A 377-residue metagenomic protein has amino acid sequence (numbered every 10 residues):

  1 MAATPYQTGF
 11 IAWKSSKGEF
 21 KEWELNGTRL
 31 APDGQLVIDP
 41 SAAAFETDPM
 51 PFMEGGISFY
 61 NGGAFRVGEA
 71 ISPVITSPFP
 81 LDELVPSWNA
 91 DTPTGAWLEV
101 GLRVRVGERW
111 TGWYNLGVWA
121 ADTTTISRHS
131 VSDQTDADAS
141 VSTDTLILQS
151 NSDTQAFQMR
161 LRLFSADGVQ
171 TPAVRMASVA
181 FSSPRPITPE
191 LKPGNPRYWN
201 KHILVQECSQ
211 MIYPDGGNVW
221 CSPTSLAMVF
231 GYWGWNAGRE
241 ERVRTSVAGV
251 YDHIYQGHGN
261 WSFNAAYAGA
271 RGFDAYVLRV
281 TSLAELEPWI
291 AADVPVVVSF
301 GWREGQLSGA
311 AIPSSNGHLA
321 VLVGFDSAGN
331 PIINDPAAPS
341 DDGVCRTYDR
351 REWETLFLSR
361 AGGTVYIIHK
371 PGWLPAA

Functional and structural regions predicted by a protein language model:
M1-A3: N-terminal export leaders
F10-F59, G63, T76-F79, G95 (+5 more regions): Noncatalytic regulatory segments and standalone regulatory/sensor domains
A12, R162-H258, A310, S327: Active-site-adjacent structural segments surrounding the nucleophilic cysteine of cysteine proteases and isopeptidases
G62-G63, S72, E240-A376: Conserved active-site-adjacent core of cysteine acyl-enzyme catalytic domains
A64-S87: Contiguous beta-strand segments within globular domains
F79-P93, L161, W302: A short beta-strand element within beta-rich, extracytoplasmic domains of secreted/secretory-pathway proteins
A96, C221, H318: Histidine-centered active-site/metal-ligand motif
T111-S152: Extracellular carbohydrate recognition and processing domains and analogous Trp-centered ligand-binding platforms
